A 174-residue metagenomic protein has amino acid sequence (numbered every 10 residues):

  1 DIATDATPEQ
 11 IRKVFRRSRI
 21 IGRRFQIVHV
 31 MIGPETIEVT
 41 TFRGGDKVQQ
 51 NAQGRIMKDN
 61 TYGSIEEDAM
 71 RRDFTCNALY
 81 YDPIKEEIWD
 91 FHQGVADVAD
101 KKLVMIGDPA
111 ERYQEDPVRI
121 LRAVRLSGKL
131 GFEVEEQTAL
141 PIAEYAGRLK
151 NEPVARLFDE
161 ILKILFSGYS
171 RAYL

Functional and structural regions predicted by a protein language model:
D1-L174: Catalytic cores of the polymerase beta-like nucleotidyltransferase superfamily and closely associated nucleotide
